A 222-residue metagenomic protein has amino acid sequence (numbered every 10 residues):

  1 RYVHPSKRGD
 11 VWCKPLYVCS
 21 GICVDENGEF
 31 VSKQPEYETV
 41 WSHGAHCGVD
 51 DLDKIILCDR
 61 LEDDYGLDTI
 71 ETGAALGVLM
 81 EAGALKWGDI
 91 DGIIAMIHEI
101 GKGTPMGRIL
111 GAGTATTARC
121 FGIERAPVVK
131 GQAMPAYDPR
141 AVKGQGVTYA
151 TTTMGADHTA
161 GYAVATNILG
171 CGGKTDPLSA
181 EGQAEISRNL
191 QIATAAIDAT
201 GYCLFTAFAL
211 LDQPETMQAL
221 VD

Functional and structural regions predicted by a protein language model:
R1-D222: Extended C-terminal regions of large enzymes
